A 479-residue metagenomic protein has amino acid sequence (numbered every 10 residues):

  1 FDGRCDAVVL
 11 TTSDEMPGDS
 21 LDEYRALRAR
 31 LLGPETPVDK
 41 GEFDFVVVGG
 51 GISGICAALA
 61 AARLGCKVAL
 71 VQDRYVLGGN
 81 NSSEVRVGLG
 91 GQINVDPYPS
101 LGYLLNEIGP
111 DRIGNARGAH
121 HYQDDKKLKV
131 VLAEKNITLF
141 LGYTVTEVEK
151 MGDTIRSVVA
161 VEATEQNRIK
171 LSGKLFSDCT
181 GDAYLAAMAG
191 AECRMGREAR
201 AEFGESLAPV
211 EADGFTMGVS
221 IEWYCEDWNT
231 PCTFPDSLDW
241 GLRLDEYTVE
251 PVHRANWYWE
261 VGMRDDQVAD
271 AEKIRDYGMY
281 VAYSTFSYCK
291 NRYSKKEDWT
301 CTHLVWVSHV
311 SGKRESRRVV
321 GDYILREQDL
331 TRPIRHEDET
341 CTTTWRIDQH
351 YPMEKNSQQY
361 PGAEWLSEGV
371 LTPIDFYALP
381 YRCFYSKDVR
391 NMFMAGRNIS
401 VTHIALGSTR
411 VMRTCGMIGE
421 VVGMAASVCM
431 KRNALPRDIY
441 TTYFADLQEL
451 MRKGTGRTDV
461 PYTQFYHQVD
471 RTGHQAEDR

Functional and structural regions predicted by a protein language model:
F1-P37: Extracytoplasmic
L32, T36, N80, L104 (+4 more regions): Flavin (FAD/FMN)-binding glycine-rich loop and adjacent Rossmann-like elements that form
D39-G51: Beta1/beta-strand and adjacent pyrophosphate-binding region of the FAD-binding site in flavoprotein oxidoreductases
D44-V46, A69, F393: Conserved beta-strand elements of the Class I
G54: N-terminal Rossmann-fold NAD(P) dinucleotide-binding loop
A60, C66-K67, Q72-T154, R194 (+1 more regions): Conserved N-terminal/central alpha/beta ligand/cofactor-binding core
